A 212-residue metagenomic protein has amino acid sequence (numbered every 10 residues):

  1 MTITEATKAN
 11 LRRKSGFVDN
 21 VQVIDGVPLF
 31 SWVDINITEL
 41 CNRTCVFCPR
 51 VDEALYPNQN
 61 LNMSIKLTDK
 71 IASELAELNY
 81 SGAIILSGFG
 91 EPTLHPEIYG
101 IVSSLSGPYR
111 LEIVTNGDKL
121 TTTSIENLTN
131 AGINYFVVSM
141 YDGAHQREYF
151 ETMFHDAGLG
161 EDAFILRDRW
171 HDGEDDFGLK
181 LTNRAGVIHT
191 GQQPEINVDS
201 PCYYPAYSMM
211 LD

Functional and structural regions predicted by a protein language model:
T2-A9, I24, N36, P57-N58 (+3 more regions): Radical SAM enzyme [4Fe-4S]-AdoMet core and its adjacent flexible, acidic and glycine-rich loops/tails across
T2-Y135: Conserved alpha-helical substructure of the radical SAM core
